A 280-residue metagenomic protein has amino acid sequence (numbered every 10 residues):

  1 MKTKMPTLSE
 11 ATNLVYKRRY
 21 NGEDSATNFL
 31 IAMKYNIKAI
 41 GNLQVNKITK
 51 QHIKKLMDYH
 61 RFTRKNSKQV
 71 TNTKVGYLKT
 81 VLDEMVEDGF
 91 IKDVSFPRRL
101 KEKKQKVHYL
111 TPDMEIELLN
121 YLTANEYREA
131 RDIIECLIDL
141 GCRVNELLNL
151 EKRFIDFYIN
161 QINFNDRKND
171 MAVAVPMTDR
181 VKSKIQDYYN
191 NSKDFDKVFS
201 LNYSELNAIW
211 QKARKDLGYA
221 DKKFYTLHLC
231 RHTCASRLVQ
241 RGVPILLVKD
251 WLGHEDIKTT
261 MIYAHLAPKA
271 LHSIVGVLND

Functional and structural regions predicted by a protein language model:
K4-P6, N13-D83, F90, N125-E126 (+2 more regions): N-terminal core-binding DNA-recognition domain of tyrosine site-specific recombinases/integrases
P6, Y109, D166-D170, L252 (+1 more regions): Catalytic-site neighborhood detector that most strongly recognizes the C-terminal catalytic loop/helix of tyrosine
I48, Y203-L206, D221-G242, A264: Short basic/aromatic active-site micro-motif
N72, E87, I91-K92, P97-V144 (+2 more regions): Basic, Lys/Arg- and aromatic-enriched nucleic-acid-binding interface segment
E87, E135, D139, E146 (+3 more regions): C-terminal catalytic core of tyrosine-transesterase DNA break-rejoin enzymes
P112-M114, L140, N149-D187: Conserved tyrosine-mediated DNA breakage-rejoining catalytic core shared by Y-recombinases
V173-D179, S183, D187, H265-D280: DNA/chromatin major-groove-contacting recognition/catalytic segments
T178-K222: Active-site/catalytic core of tyrosine-dependent DNA strand-transfer enzymes
